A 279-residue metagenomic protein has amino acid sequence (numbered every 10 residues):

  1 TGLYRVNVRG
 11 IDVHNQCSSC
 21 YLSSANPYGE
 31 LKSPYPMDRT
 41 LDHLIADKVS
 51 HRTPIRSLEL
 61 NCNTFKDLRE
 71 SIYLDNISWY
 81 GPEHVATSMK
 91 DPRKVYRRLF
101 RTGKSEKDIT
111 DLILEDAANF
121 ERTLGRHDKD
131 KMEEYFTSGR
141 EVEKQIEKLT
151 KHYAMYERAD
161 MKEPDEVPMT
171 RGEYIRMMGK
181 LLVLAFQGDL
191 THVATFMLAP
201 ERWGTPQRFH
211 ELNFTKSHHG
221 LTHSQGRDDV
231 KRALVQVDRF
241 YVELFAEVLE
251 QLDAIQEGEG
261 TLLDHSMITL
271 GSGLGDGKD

Functional and structural regions predicted by a protein language model:
T1-D279: Ligand-binding pockets and gating/stacking loops
